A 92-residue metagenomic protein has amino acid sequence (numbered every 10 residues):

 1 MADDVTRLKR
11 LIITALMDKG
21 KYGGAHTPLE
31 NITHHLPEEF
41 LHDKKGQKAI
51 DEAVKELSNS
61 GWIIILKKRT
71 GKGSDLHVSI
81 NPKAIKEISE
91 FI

Functional and structural regions predicted by a protein language model:
M1-H26: Short alpha-helical segments that sit at the start of domains
L11, N31, A49-E52: Amphipathic alpha-helical interaction segments
Y22-F40: Short acidic, hydrophobic short linear motifs in intrinsically disordered regions
D43-S60: Short amphipathic alpha-helical interaction segments
S58-R69: A short, conserved structural fragment
T70-I80: Minor-groove-contacting beta-hairpin "wing" of winged helix-turn-helix DNA-binding domains
S79-I92: Short, amphipathic alpha-helical interaction segments positioned at domain boundaries
